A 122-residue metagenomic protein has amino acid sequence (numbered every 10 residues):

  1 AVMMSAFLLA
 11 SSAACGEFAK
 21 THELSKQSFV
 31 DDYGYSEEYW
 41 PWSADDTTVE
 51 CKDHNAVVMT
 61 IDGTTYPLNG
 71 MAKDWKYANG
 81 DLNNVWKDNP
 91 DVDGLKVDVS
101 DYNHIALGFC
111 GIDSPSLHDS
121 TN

Functional and structural regions predicted by a protein language model:
A1-M3: Bacterial N-terminal signal peptides that target proteins for export
S11-A14: C-terminal motif of bacterial Sec signal peptides marking the signal peptidase cleavage site
G16-F18: Bacterial signal peptide processing site
H22: Nucleic-acid endo/exonuclease domains
K26-K76: Short N-proximal segments of mature Sec-exported proteins
V57-N122: Extracytosolic low-complexity repeat regions of secreted or lipid-anchored proteins
